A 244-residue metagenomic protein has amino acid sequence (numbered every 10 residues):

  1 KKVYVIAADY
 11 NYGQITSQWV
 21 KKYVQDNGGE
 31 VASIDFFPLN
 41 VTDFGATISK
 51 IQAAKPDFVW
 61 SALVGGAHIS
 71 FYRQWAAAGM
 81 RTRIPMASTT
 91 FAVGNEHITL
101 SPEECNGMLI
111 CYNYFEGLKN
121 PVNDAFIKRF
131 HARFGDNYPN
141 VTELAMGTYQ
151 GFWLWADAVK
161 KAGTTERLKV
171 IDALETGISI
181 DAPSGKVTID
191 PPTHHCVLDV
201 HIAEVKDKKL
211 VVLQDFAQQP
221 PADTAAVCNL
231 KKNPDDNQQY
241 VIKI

Functional and structural regions predicted by a protein language model:
K1-I244: Extracytosolic ligand-binding ectodomains
